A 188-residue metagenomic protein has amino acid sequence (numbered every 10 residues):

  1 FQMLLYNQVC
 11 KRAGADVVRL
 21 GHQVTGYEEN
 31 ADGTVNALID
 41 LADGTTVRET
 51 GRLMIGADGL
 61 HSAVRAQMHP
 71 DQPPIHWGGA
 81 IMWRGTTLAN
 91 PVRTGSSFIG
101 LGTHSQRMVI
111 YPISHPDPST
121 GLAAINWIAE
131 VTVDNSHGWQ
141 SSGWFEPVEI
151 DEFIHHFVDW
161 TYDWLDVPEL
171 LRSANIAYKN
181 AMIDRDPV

Functional and structural regions predicted by a protein language model:
F1-V188: FAD-dependent flavoprotein oxygenase/oxidase catalytic domain
